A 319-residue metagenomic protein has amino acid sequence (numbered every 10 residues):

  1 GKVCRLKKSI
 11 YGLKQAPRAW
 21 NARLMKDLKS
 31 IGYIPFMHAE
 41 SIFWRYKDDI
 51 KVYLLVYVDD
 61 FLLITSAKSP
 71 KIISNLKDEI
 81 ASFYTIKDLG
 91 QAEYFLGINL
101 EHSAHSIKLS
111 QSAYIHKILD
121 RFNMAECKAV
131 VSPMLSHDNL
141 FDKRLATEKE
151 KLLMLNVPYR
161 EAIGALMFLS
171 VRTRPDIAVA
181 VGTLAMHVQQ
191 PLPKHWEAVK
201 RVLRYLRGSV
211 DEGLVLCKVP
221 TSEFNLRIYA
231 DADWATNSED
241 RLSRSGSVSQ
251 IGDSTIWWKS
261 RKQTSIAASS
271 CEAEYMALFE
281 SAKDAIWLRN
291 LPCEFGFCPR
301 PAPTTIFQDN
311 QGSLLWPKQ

Functional and structural regions predicted by a protein language model:
G1-Q319: Long, low-complexity, charge-biased intrinsically disordered regions
